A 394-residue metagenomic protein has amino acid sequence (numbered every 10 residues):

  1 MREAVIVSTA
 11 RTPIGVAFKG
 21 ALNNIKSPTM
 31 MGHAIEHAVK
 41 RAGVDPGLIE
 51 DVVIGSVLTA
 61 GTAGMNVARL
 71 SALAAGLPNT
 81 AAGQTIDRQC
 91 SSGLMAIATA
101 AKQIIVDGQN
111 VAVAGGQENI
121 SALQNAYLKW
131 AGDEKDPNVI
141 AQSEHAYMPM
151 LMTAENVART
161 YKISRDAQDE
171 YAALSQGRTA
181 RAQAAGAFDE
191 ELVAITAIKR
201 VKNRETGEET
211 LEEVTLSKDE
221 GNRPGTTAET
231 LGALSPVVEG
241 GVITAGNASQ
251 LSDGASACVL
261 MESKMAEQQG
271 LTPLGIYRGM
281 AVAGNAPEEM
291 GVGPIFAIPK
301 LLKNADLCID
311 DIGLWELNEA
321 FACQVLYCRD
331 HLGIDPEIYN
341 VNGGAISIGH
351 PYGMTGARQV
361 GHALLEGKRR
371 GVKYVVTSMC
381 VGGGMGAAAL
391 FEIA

Functional and structural regions predicted by a protein language model:
M1-S27, T226-V292, F296, H362 (+2 more regions): Condensing-enzyme catalytic core mediating Claisen C-C bond formation in acyl metabolism
R11-P13, N24-I25, H33, E170-Q268 (+2 more regions): N-terminal extracellular/periplasmic Venus flytrap/periplasmic-binding protein-like
V16-F18, K102-Y161, P224-T226, G240: Glycine-rich loop/linker segments at domain edges
L22-K135, L192-L216, E288, I309-H331: Conserved beta-ketoacyl condensing-enzyme motif
S27-G43, V67-S71, A96, M150-V157 (+5 more regions): Short, well-ordered amphipathic alpha-helical segments that serve as non-catalytic structural scaffolds within diverse
S56-V111, E144-M152, G225-Q250, H331-Q359 (+2 more regions): Conserved catalytic cysteine-centered active-site region of acyl-thioester-dependent Claisen-condensing enzymes
I86-E118, A158-F188, A257-K264, R329 (+2 more regions): Active-site-proximal alpha-helical scaffold in enzymes
M152-E155, F188-V201, R278-S347: Active-site pocket-lining segment
